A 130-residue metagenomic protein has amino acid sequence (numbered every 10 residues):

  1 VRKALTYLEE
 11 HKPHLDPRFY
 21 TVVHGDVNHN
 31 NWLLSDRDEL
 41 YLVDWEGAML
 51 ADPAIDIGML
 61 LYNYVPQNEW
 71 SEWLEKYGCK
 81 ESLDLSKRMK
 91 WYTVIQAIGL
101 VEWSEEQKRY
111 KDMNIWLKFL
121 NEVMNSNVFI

Functional and structural regions predicted by a protein language model:
V1-G25: An alpha-helical support segment within catalytic cores of ATP-dependent transferases
L5, E9-H14, L42, G47 (+1 more regions): Short, well-ordered helical secondary-structure segments
L15-P17, V27, S35-R37, D52 (+1 more regions): A generic fold-level signal
T21, S35-K80, L85-S86: Active-site Asp-x-Gly
G25, H29, W45: Short acidic donor-binding/metal-coordinating loop in glycosyltransferase active sites
Y62-Y64, N68-I130: Helix-rich C-terminal or lid/interface subdomains of diverse kinases
